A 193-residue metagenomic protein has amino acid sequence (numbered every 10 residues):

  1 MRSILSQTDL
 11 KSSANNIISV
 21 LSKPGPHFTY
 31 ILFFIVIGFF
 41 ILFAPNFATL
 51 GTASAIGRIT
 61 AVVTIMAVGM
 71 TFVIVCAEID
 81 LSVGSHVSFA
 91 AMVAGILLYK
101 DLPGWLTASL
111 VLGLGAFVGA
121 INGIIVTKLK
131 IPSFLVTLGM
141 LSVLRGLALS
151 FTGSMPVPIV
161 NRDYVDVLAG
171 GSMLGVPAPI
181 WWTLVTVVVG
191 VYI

Functional and structural regions predicted by a protein language model:
R2-I65, D101-L106, I180: Membrane-interfacial amphipathic/re-entrant helices at transmembrane-helix boundaries
K23, R58, H86, S109-L110 (+1 more regions): Internal alpha-helical transmembrane segments of multi-pass membrane proteins, especially GPCRs
T29, F47-G51, V83-V87, T137 (+1 more regions): Non-catalytic, surface-exposed connector residues within folded enzymatic/regulatory domains
I31-L42, T64, V68-G69, F89 (+3 more regions): Generic alpha-helical transmembrane segments of integral inner-membrane proteins, especially permease/transport modules
I35-K100, I124-I131: Single transmembrane alpha-helix segments in multi-pass membrane proteins
L102-L141: Alpha-helical transmembrane segments within multi-pass membrane transporters and channels
F134-I193: Transmembrane helix-bundle core of multi-pass membrane transporters and related energy-transducing complexes
